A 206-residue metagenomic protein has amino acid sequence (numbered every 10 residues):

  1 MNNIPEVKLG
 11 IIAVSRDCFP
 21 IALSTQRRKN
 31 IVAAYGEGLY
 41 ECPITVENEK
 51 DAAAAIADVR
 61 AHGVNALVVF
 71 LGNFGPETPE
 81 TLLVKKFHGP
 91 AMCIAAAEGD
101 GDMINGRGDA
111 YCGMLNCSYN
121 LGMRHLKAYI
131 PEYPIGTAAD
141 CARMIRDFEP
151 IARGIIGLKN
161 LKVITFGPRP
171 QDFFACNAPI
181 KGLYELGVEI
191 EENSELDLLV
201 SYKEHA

Functional and structural regions predicted by a protein language model:
M1-A206: An N-terminal assembly and electron-transfer interface module characteristic of large anaerobic redox and radical
